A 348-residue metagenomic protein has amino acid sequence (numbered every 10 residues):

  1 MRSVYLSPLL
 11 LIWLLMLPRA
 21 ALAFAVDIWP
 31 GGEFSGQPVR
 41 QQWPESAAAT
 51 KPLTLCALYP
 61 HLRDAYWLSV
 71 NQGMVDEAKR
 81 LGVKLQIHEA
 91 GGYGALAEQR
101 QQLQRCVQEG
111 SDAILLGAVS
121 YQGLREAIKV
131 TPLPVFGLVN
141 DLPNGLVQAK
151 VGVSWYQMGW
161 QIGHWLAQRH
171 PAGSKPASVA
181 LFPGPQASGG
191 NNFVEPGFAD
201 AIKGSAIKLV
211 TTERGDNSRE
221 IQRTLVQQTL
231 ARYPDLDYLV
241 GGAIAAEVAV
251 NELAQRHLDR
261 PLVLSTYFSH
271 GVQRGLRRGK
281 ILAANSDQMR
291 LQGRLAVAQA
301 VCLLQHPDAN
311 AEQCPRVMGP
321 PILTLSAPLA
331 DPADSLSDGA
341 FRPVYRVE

Functional and structural regions predicted by a protein language model:
S7-R19: Bacterial N-terminal signal peptides
F24-A48, L291-E348: Hinge/cleft segment of the Venus flytrap/periplasmic-binding protein
G32-A47, T54-G73, E77, L81 (+5 more regions): Extracytoplasmic "Venus flytrap"
P38-Q42, L85-E109, T211-R232, A246-A249: Structural motif
L55, M74, I162-A206, T211-T212 (+2 more regions): An alpha-beta-alpha
A113-P132, F198, G215-G275: Hydrophobic alpha-helical
Y121-Q157, Q168, S269-L282: Flexible loop/hinge segments that line or gate small-molecule binding clefts
K150-P176, Q222-R223, F268-V272, D287-P307: Hydrophobic alpha-helical segments within soluble ligand-binding/sensing domains
